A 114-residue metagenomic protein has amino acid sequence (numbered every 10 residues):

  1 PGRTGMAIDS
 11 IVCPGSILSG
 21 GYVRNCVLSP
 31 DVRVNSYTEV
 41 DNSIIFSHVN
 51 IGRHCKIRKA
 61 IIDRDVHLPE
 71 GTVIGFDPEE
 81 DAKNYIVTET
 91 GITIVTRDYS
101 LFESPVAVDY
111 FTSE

Functional and structural regions predicted by a protein language model:
P1-E114: Left-handed beta-helix
